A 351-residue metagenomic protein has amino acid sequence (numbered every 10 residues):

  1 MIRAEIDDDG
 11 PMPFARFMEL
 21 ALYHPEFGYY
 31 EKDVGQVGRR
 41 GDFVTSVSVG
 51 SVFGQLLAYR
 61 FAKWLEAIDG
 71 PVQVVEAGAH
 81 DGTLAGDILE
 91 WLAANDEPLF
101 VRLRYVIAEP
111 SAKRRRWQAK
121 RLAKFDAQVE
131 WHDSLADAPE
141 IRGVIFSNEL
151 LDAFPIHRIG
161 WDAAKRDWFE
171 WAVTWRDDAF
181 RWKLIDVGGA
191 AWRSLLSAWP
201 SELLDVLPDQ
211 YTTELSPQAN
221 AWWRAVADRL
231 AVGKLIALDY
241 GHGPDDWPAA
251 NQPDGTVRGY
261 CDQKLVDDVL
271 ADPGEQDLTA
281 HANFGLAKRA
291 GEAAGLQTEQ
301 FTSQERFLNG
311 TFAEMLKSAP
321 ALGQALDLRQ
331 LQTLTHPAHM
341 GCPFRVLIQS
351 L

Functional and structural regions predicted by a protein language model:
M1-R142, T302, R306, Q332-L351: Rossmann-like AdoMet
Y30, A153-I156, D246: Short helix/loop capping segments that flank catalytic or ligand/cofactor-binding pockets
A79, L150, L238-H242: Short, well-ordered beta-to-alpha junction loops that form the rim of enzyme active sites and present histidine/acidic
L89-W91, K120-A123, I159-D162, A250-P253: Short, glycine/charged-enriched secondary-structure capping and boundary segments
P110, S147-N148, Y240, Q349: Residues immediately flanking
L135, E140-A163, T212-P217, A221 (+1 more regions): A short SAM/SAH-binding and catalytic strip from SAM-dependent methyltransferases
F146-S197, N251-Y260: A mobile, often basic/glycine-rich helix-loop segment that functions as the active-site lid/recognition loop
L196-L351: Long, Lys/Arg- and hydrophobic-enriched amphipathic alpha-helices
